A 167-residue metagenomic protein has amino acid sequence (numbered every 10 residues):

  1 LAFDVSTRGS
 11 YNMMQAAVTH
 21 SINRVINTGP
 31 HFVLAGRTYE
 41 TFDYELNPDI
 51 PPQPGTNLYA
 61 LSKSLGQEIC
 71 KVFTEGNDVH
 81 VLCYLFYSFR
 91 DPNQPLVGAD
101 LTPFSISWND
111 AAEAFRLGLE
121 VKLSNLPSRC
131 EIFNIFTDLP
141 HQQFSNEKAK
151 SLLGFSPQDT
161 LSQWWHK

Functional and structural regions predicted by a protein language model:
D4, E40-E75: Catalytic helix-loop patch of NAD(P)-dependent Rossmann-fold dehydrogenases
N12-Q53: Conserved Rossmann-fold NAD(P)-dependent oxidoreductase catalytic core, especially the SDR/UDP-sugar
G29-P30, Q67-P92: Conserved beta-loop-beta element that borders a ligand/cofactor-binding pocket
G55-Y59, V97-W108, L123: Glycine-rich "substrate-gating" loop/helix at the edge of Rossmann-like oxidoreductase active sites
K71, F86-P92, S105-R129: Alpha-helical substrate-binding/gating segment
C130-S156: Conserved C-terminal active-site "lid" loop/helix of NAD(P)H-dependent oxidoreductases that clamps the redox cofactor
L161-K167: Amphipathic terminal alpha-helices
